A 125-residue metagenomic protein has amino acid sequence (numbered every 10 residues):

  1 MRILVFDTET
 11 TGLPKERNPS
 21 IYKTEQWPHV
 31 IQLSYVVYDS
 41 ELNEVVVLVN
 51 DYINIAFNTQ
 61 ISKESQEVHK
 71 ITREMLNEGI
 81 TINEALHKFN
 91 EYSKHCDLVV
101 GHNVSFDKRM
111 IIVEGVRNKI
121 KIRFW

Functional and structural regions predicted by a protein language model:
M1-R117, R123-F124: Conserved non-catalytic scaffold segment of RNase H-like nuclease domains
